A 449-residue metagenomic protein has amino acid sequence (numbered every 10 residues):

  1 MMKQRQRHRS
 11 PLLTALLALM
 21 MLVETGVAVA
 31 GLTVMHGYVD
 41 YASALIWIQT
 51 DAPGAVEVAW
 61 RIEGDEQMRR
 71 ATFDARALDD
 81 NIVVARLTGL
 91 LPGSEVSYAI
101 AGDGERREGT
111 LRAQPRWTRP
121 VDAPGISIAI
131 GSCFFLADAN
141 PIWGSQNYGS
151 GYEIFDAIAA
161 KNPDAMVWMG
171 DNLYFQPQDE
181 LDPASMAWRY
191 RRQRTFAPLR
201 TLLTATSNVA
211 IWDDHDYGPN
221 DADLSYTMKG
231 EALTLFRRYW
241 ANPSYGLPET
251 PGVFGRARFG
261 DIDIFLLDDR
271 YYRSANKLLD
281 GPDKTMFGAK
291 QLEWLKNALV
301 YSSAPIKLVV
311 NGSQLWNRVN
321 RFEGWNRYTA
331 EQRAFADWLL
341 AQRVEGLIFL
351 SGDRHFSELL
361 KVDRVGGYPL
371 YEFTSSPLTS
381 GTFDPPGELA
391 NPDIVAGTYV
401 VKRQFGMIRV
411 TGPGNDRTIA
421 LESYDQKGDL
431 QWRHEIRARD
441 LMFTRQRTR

Functional and structural regions predicted by a protein language model:
M1-R9: N-terminal secretory signal peptides that target proteins for export/translocation
K3-Q4, V23, V27: N-terminal leader/targeting segments
H8-L12, L203: Intrinsically disordered low-complexity regions specifically enriched for long asparagine
T14-E24: Bacterial N-terminal signal peptides
V29-R449: Metal-dependent phosphoester/phosphodiester hydrolase catalytic core
